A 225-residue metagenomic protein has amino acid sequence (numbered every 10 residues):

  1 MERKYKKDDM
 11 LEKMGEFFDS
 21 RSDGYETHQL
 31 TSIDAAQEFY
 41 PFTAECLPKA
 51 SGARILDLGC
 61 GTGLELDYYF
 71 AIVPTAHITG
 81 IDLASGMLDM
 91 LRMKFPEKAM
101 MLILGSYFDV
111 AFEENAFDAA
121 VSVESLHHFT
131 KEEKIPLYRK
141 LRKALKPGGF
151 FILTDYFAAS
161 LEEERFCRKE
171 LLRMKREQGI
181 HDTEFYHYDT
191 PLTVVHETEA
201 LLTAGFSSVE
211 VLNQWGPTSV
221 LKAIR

Functional and structural regions predicted by a protein language model:
M1-K49, L64, Y68: Conserved class I S-adenosyl-L-methionine
L56-L58, T62-D109: Class I SAM-dependent methyltransferase SAM/SAH-binding core
F112-A120: A short acidic, Gly/Pro-enriched loop at the edge of an enzyme's catalytic core that lines a small-molecule cofactor
A119-E133: A short SAM/SAH-binding and catalytic strip from SAM-dependent methyltransferases
I135-P147: A short glycine-rich, Lys/Arg-flanked "PGG" loop and its adjoining helix->strand segment in the class I
T154-A204, V209-E210: C-terminal alpha-helical "lid/dimerization" subdomain adjacent to the S-adenosyl-L-methionine
A204-R225: Core SAM-dependent methyltransferase catalytic element
